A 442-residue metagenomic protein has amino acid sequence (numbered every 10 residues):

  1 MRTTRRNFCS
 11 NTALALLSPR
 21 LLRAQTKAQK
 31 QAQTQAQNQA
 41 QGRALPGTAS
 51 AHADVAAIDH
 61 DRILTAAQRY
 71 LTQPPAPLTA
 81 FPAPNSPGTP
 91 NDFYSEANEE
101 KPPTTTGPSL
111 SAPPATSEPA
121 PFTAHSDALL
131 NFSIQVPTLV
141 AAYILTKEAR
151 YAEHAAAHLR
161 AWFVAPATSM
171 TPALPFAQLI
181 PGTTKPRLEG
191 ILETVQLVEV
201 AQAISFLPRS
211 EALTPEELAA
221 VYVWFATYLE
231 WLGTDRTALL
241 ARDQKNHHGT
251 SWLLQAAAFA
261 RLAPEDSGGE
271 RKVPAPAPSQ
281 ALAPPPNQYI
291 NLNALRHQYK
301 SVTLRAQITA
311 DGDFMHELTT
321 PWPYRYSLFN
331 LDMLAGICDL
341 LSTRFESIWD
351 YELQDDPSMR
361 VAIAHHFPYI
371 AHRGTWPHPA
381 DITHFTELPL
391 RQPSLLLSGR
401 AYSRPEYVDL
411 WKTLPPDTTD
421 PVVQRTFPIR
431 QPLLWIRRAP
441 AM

Functional and structural regions predicted by a protein language model:
M1-T3: Secretory targeting signals
C9-L21, Q25-K27, Q39-R242, T250 (+4 more regions): Extracellular glycan-targeting catalytic surfaces
Q31-Q37: Long, intrinsically disordered low-complexity tandem-repeat segments
A258-G268, P284-G374: Long, repeat-rich segments with strong aromatic
